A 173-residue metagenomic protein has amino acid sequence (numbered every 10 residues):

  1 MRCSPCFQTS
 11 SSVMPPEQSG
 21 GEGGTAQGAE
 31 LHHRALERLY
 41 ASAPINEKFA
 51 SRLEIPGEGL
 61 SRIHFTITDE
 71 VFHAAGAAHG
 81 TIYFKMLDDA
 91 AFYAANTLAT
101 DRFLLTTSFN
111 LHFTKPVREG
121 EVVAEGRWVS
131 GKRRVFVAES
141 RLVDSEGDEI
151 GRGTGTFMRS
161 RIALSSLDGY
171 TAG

Functional and structural regions predicted by a protein language model:
R2-G173: Terminal targeting signals and extreme-terminal segments of soluble enzymes
